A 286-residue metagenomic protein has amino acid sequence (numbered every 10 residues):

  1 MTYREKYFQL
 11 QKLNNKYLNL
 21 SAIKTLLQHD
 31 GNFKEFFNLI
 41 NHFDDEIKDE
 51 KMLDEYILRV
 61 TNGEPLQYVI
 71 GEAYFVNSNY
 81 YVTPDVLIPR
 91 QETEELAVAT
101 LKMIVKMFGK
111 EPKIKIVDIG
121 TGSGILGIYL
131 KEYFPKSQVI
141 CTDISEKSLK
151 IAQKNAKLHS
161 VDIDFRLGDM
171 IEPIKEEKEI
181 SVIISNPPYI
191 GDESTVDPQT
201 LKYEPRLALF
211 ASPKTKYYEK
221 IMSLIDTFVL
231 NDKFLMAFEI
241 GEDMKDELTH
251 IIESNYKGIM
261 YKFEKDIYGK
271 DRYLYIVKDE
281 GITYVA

Functional and structural regions predicted by a protein language model:
M1-D44: Non-catalytic accessory regions of SAM-dependent methyltransferases
L26, G63, T93, L126 (+4 more regions): Residue-level signal for inorganic ion chemistry
H29-M103: Conserved AdoMet
E95-E193, K220: Conserved SAM/SAH cofactor-binding pocket of Class I
M103-E111, K175, D226-D232, Y256 (+1 more regions): Alpha-helix termini
Y189-Y217: Mobile active-site "lid"/loop adjacent to the S-adenosyl-L-methionine
P213-I276: Conserved Class I SAM-dependent methyltransferase catalytic core
E280-A286: Flexible, glycine-/basic-rich loop-and-beta segments that form/coincide with the SAM-dependent methyltransferase
